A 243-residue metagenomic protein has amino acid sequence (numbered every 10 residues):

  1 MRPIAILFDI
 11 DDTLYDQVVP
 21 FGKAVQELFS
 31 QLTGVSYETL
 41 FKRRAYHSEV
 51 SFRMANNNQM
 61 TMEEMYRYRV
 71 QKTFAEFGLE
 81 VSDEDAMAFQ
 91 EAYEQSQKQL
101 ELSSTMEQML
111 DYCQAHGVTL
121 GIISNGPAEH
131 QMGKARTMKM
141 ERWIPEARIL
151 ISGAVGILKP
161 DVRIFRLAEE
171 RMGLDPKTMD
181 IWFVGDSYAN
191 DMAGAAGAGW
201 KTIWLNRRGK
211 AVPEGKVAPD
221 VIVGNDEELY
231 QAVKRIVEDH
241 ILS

Functional and structural regions predicted by a protein language model:
M1-I6, D111, I123-S243: Asp-based, Mg2+/Mn2+-dependent phosphohydrolase catalytic module
R2-I10, L14-S104, A115-H116: N-terminal helical cap/lid subdomain that shapes the substrate entry/recognition surface in HAD-like hydrolases
